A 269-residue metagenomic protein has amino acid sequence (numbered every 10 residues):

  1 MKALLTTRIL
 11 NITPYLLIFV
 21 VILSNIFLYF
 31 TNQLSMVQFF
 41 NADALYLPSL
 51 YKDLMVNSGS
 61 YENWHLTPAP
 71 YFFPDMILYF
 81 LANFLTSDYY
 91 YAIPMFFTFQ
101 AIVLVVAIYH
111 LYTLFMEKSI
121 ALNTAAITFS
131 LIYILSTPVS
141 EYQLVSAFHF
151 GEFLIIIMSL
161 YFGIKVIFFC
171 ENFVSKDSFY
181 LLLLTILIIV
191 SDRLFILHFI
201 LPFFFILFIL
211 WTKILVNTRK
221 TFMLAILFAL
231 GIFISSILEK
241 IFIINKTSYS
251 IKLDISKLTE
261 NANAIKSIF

Functional and structural regions predicted by a protein language model:
M1-L28, M223-I226: Start-transfer (signal-anchor) and selected internal transmembrane alpha helices of multi-pass inner/ER membrane
N11, F19, M95-A121, M158-Y161: Transmembrane-helix motifs of polytopic, lipid-linked glycan transferases
Q33-A42, M55-F80, Y91: Membrane-proximal lumenal/periplasmic loop motifs of glycosylation machinery
F40, F72, S119-I167, S191: Membrane-interface micro-motifs in multi-pass membrane enzymes
Y46, F148-C170, Y180, F203-F204 (+1 more regions): Specific aromatic-rich, kink-prone transmembrane helix
V56-S60, I77-F99, L104, M116-K118: Juxtamembrane segments of multi-pass membrane glycosylation machinery that transfer sugars from lipid-linked donors
K176-I200, F204, L230: Membrane-interface alpha helices of multi-pass inner-membrane proteins
F222-F269: Membrane-lumen/periplasm interface segments of specific transmembrane helices in polyprenyl phosphate-linked
